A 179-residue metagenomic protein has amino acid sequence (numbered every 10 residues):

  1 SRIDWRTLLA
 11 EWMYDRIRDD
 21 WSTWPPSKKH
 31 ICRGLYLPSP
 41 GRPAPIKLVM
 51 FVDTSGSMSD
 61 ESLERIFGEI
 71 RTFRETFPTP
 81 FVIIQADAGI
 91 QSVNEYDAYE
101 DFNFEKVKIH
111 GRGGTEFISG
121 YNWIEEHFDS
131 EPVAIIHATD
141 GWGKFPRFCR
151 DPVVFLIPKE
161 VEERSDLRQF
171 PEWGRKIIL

Functional and structural regions predicted by a protein language model:
S1-V49, M58-E61: Acidic, polar low-complexity linker/tail segments
W5, S62, G113-F117: Phosphate/oxyanion-binding active-site loops and adjacent basic polyanion-contact surfaces
W5, W12, W21-W24, Y99-F104 (+3 more regions): A residue-identity detector for tryptophan
M13-R16, R42-A98, G120-E125, D129-T139 (+2 more regions): Von Willebrand factor
K29, R33, A86, D101-N103: Solvent-exposed, non-transmembrane amphipathic alpha-helical segments
Q91-S130, L156-L179: Short, charged loop segments at secondary-structure junctions
F145-C149: Short, T/G/N/S-enriched strand-turn elements that build extracellular solenoid repeat scaffolds
D151-V153: A short helix->loop->beta-strand "cap" motif at the edges of active sites that frequently abuts
